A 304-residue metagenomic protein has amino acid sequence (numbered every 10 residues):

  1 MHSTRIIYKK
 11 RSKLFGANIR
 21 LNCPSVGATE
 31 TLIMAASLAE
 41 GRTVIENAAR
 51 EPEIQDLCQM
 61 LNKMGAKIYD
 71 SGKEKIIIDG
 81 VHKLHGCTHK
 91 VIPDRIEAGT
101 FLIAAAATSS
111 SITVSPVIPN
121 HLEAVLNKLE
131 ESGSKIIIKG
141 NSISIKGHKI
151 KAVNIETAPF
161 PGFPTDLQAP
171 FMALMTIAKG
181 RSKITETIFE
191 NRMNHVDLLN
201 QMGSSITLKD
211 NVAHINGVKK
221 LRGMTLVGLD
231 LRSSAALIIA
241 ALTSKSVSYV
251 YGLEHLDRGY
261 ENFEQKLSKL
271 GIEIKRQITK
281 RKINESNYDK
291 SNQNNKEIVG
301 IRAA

Functional and structural regions predicted by a protein language model:
M1-A304: Structural preference for solvent-exposed beta-strand-turn elements and adjacent flexible terminal/loop segments within
